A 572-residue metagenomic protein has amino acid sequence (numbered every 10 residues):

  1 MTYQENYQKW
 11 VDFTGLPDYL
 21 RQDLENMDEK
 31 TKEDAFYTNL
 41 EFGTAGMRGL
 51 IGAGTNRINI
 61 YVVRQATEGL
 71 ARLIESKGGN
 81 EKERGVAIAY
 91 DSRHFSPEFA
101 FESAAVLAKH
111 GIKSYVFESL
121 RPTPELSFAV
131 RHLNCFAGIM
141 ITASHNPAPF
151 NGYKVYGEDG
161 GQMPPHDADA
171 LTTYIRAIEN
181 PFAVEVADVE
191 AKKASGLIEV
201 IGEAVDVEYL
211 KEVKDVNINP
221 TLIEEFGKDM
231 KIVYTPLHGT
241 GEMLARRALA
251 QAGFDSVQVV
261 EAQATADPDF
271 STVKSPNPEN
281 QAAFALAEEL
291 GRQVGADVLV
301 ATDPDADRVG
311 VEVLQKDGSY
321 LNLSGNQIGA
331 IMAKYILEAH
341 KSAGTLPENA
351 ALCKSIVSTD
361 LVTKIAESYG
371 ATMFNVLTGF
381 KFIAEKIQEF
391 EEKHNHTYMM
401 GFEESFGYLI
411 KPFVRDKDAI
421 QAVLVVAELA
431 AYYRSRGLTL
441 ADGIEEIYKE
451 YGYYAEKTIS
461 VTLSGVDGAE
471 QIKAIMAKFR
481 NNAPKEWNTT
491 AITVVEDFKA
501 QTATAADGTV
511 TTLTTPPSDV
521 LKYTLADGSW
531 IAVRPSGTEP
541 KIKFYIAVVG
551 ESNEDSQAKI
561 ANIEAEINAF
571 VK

Functional and structural regions predicted by a protein language model:
Y3-S103, K193, I198-D229, T514: An N-terminal, well-structured beta->alpha segment
E29-L40, N151-A285, E289: Gly/Ser/Thr-enriched, mixed-charge loops and adjacent short helices that form phosphate/oxyanion-binding elements
F36-N56, A143-N146, P236-L244, A248 (+4 more regions): Conserved phosphate/anionic-ligand binding catalytic regions in large, soluble enzymes, centered on
G85-D91, K231-Y234, M243, L409: Short glycine-rich or small-residue beta-strand-to-loop segments that form or flank ligand, phosphate, metal/Fe-S
A87-F150, Q251, D255-G310: N-terminal small/polar loop signature for handling phosphorylated ligands or for N-terminal nucleophile
F99-L107, F150-G157, D307-I328, V362: Short Gly/Thr/Asp-enriched flexible loops that form oxyanion-binding sites at enzyme active sites
Y156-A187, N326-N349, K354-I365, A419 (+1 more regions): Glycine-rich phosphate-binding loop plus the immediately following alpha-helix
R292, A296-V298, S319-L321, A339-R534 (+3 more regions): Phosphate-binding and adjacent anionic-ligand microenvironments
